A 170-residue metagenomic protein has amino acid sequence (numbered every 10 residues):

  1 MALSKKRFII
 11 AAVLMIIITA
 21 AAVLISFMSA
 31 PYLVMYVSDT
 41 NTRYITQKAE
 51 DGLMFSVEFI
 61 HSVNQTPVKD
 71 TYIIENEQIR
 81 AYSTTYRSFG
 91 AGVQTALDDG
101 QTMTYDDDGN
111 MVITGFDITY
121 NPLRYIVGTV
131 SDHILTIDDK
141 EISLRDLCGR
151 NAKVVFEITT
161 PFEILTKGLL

Functional and structural regions predicted by a protein language model:
M1-R7: Short, Lys/Arg-rich N-terminal segment immediately upstream of the first membrane anchor
I10-F27: Hydrophobic membrane-insertion alpha-helices, especially the h-region of bacterial N-terminal signal peptides
A22-D39: Aromatic-capped interface at the extracytoplasmic side of an N-terminal signal-anchor transmembrane helix
Y36-M54: Short extracytoplasmic/periplasmic juxtamembrane "stem" segments immediately C-terminal to an N-terminal membrane anchor
V37-D39, F59-H61, I158-T160: Short, structured patches in soluble enzyme cores that scaffold and shape functional sites
S56-A96: Extracytoplasmic/periplasmic/luminal assembly and interaction segments in envelope/secretory/respiratory proteins
V93-L170: Mature, soluble, non-transmembrane domains
